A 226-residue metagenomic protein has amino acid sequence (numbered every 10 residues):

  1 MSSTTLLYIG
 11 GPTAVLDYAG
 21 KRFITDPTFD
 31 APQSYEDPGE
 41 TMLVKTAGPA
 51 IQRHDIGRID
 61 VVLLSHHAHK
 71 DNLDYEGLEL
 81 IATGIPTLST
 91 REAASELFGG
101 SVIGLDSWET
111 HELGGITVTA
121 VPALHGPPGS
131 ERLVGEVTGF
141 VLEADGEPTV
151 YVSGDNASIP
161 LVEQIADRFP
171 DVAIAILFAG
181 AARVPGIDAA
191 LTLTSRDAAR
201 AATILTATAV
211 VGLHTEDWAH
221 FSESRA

Functional and structural regions predicted by a protein language model:
S2, G84-P148: Metallo-beta-lactamase
S2-Q52, L133-G154: Conserved beta-strand hairpin/beta-sheet module of binuclear metal-dependent hydrolase folds, prominently
K21, T83-P86, L205-A209: A short helix->loop->beta-strand "cap" motif at the edges of active sites that frequently abuts
K21-L64, Y75-L80, P128-S130, S158-P170: Pre-active-site segment of Zn-dependent metallo-hydrolases
T25-D26, I59-A68, L88-R91, V150-N156 (+2 more regions): Active-site neighborhood of phospho(di)ester-bond hydrolases with catalytic His/Asp-centered motifs
D30-P32, H67-L73, A94-L97, E109-E112 (+4 more regions): Active-site environment of divalent metal-dependent phosphoester hydrolases
G77-G84, R225-A226: Short, electropositive alpha-helical surface patch
E92, A157-A226: Cap/insert and terminal regions of metallo-dependent hydrolase folds
